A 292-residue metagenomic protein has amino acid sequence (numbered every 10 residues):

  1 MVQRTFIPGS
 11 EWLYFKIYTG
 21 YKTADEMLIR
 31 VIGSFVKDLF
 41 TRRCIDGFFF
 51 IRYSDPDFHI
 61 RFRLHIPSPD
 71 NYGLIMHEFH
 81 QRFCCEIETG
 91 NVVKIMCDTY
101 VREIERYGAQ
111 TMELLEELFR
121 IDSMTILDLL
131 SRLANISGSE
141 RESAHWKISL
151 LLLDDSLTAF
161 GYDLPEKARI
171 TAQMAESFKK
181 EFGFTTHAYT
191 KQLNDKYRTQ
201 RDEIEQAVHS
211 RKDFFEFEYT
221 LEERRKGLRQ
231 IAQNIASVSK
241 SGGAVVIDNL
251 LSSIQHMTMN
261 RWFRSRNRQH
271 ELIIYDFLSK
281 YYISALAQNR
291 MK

Functional and structural regions predicted by a protein language model:
M1-K292: An acidic, charge-biased composition feature
